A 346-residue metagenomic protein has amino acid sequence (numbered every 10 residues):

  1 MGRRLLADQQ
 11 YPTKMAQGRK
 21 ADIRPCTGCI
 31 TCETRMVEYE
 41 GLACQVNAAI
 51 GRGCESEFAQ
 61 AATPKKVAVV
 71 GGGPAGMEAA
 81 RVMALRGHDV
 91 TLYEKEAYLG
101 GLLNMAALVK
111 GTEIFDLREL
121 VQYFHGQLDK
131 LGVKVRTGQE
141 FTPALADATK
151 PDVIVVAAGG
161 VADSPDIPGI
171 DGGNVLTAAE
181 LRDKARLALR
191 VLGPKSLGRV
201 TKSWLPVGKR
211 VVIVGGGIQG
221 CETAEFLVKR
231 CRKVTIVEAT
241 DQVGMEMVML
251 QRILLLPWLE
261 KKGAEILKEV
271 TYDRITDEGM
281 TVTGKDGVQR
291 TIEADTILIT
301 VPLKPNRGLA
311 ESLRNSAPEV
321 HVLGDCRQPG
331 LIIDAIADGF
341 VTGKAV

Functional and structural regions predicted by a protein language model:
M1-V70, P74, A79-L85, D89-V90 (+1 more regions): Flavin-dependent oxidoreductase catalytic cores
D8-T13, V82, H88, T223-V237 (+3 more regions): Internal hydrophobic alpha-helix adjacent to the cofactor/substrate pocket in enzyme cavities
T63-A75, W204-G217: Beta1/beta-strand and adjacent pyrophosphate-binding region of the FAD-binding site in flavoprotein oxidoreductases
A68, T91-L92, V212, T235 (+1 more regions): A structural signal for isolated positions on well-ordered beta-strands in alpha/beta enzyme cores
G73-A75, Y98, G160-V161, G217-Q219 (+2 more regions): Residue-level detector of alpha-helix initiation sites
H88, N104-L108, D116, E180-L181: Structural/interface elements that position substrates and couple domains in central-metabolism enzymes
H88-N104, R232-G244: Glycine-rich FAD pyrophosphate-binding loop
D116-S164, I170-E180, R186-K209, C221 (+2 more regions): A Rossmann-like FAD-binding core segment of flavoenzymes
